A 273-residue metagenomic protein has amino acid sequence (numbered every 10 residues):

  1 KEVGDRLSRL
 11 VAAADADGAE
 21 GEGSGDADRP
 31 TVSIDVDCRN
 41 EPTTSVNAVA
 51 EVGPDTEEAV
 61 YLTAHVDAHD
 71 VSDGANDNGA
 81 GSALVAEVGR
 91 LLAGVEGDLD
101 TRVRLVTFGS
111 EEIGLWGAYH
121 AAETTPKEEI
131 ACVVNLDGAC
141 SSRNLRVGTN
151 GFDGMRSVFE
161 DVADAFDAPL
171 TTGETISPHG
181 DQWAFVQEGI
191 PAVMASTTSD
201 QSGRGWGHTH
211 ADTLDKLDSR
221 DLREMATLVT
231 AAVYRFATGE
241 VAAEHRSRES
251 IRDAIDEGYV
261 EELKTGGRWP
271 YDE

Functional and structural regions predicted by a protein language model:
K1-A75, R90, G94-R102: Soluble metallo-hydrolase cores and metallopeptidase-like ectodomains found primarily in the secretory/periplasmic
E2-A12, S141-D272: Active-site-adjacent substrate-binding region of metalloamidase/peptidase-like peptide-processing proteins
V3, R39-E41, P54-T56, V66-D70 (+4 more regions): Solvent-exposed loop/turn segments at secondary-structure junctions within structured extracellular/periplasmic domains
A19, V85, F185-V186: Hydrophobic residues within well-ordered alpha-helices
D28, V32-I34, R39-N40, A75-G79 (+2 more regions): Extracytoplasmic/periplasmic mature domains of Sec-exported, cell-envelope-associated bacterial proteins
D35-D37, F108, G173-T175: Conserved beta-strand termini and adjacent loop/short-helix elements that scaffold enzyme active sites in alpha/beta
T44-N47, A68-G154, E244: Acidic/histidine-rich catalytic neighborhood of metal-dependent amide-processing enzymes
V49-E51, V60-T63, R104-T107, A131-L136 (+2 more regions): Structural recognition of the beta-strand scaffold that forms the well-ordered cores of secreted hydrolase catalytic
